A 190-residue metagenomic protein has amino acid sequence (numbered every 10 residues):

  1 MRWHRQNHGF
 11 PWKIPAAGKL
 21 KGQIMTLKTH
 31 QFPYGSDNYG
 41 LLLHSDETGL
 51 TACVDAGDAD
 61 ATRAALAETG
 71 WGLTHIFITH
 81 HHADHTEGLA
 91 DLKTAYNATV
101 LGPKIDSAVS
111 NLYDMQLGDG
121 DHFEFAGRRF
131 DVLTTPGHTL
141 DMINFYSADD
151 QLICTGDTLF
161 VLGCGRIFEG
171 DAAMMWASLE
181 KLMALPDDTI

Functional and structural regions predicted by a protein language model:
W3-C53, G57-T69, L89-D91: Zn-dependent metallo-beta-lactamase
L27, W71, A98, D188-I190: A structural micro-motif
K28, Y39, Y113, D119 (+1 more regions): Glycine-rich, flexible loop/turn motifs
G35-S36, T48-T51, D58-V132, Q151: Active-site HxH/HxHxD metal-binding segment of metal-dependent hydrolases
L42, H122-A148, L152-I153: Core dinuclear metal-dependent hydrolase active-site scaffold
L43, D55, H80, L92 (+3 more regions): Divalent metal-coordination and catalytic microenvironments
T139-I190: Metallo-beta-lactamase
